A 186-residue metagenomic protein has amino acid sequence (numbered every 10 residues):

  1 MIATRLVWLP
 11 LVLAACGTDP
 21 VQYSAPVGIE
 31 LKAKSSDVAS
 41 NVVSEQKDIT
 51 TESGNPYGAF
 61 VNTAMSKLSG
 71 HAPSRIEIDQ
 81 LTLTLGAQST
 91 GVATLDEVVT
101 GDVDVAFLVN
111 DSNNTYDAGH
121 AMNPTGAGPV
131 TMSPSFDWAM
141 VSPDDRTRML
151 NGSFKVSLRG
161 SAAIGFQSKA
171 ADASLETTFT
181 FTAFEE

Functional and structural regions predicted by a protein language model:
I2-L9: Sec-dependent signal peptide recognition, specifically the positively charged N-region followed immediately by
L13-A15: C-terminal motif of bacterial Sec signal peptides marking the signal peptidase cleavage site
G17-D48: N-terminal leader/pro-regions and domain N-caps
S36-T84: A short beta-strand-loop element at or near the start of a globular domain
M65, G86-A93: Short amphipathic, basic-aromatic surface patches that mediate peripheral association with negatively charged
V92-D111: Short, surface-exposed beta-strand/strand-loop-strand elements in extracellular ectodomains
D111-N123: Surface-exposed loop/edge segments in extracytoplasmic proteins
M122-T178: Cysteine-clustered segments with highest specificity for TGF-beta superfamily mature ligands
